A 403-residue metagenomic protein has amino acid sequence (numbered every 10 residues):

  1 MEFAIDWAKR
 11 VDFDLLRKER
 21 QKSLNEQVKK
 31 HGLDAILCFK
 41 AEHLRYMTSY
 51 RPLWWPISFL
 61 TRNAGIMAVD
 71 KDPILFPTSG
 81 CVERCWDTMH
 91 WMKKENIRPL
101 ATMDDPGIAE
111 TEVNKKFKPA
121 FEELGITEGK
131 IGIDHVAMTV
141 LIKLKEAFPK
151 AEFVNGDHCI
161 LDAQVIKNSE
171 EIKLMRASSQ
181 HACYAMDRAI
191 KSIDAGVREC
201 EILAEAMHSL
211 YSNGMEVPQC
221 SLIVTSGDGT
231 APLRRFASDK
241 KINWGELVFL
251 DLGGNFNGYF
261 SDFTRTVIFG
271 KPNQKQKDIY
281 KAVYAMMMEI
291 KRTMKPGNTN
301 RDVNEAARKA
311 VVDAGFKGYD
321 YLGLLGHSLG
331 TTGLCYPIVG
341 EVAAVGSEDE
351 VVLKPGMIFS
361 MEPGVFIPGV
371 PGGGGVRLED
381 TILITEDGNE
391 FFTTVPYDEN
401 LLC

Functional and structural regions predicted by a protein language model:
M1-C403: Active-site neighborhoods and metal-handling regions in enzymes and metal-associated proteins
